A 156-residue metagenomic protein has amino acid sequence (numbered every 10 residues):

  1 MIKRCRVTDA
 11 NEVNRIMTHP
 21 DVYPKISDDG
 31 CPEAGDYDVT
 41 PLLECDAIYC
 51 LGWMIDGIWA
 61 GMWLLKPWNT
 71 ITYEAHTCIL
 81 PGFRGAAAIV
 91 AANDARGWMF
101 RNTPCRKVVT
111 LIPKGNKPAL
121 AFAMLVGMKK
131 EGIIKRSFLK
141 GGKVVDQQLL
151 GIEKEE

Functional and structural regions predicted by a protein language model:
M1-T18: A short beta-loop-alpha structural element at the N-terminal edge of CoA-dependent acyl/N-acetyltransferase catalytic
D21-V39: Conserved GNAT-fold acetyl-CoA-binding loop/helix
A47-G61: Conserved beta-hairpin
W63-I71: A conserved beta-strand-loop-helix scaffold within acyl/acetyltransferase catalytic domains
T70-G82, L111: Conserved acetyl-CoA binding element of GNAT-fold acetyltransferases
G85-M99, A121: Conserved acetyl-CoA-binding loop-helix of GNAT-fold acetyltransferases
V109-M124, S137-F138: Conserved beta-strand-loop-alpha-helix junction that forms the acyl-donor binding cleft
L111, K129-V145: Conserved catalytic-core motifs of GNAT/GCN5-like acyltransferases
